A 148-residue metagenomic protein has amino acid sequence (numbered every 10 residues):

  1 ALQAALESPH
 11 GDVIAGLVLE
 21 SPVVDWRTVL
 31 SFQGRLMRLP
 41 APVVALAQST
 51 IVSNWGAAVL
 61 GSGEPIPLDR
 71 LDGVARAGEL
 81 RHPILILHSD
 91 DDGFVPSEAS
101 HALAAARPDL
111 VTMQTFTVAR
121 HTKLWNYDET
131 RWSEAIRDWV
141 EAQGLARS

Functional and structural regions predicted by a protein language model:
A1-Q3, F94: Glycine-rich nucleophile elbow surrounding the catalytic serine of serine-hydrolase chemistry
Q3-I66: Hydrolase active-site cap/lid region
A57-R76, H82: Active-site nucleophile elbow and catalytic-triad environment of alpha/beta-hydrolase enzymes
D69, G93-A99, L124: Conserved alpha/beta-hydrolase "acid-adjacent" motif
E79-R81, I86-H88, D92: Short beta-strand/loop motif that positions the catalytic acidic residue of the alpha/beta-hydrolase fold
H82, P96-A106: Short alpha-helix in the alpha/beta-hydrolase fold that links the catalytic acid
A119-S133: Catalytic histidine-centered segment of alpha/beta-hydrolase-like enzymes
E141-S148: Alpha/beta-hydrolase-fold serine-hydrolase catalytic core, especially in secreted/extracellular enzymes
